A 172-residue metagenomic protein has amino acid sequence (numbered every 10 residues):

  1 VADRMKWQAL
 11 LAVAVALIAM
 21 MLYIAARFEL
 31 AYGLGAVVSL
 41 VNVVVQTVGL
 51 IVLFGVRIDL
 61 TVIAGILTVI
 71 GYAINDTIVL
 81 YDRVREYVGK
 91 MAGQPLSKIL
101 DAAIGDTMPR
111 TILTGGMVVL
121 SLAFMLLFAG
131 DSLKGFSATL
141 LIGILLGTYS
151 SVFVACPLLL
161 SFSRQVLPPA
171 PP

Functional and structural regions predicted by a protein language model:
V1, M20, V43, L50 (+3 more regions): Residue-level signature of catalytic and energy-coupling elements of molecular machines, predominantly ATP/GTP-dependent
V1-M5, A9, G93-F128, A138 (+2 more regions): Pore- and gate-forming transmembrane helices of large, multi-pass membrane proteins
R4, L30-G35, I63-L67, I104-T107 (+1 more regions): Short alpha-helical transmembrane interface motifs in multi-pass membrane proteins
K6-Q46, L50, G115-M125: Internal alpha-helical transmembrane segments of multipass membrane proteins, especially hydrophobic lipid-embedded
R27-L30, F54-V56, F128-G130, S163-R164: Short helix-capping/hinge motifs at transmembrane helix termini and TM-loop junctions
Y32-G89: Hydrophobic transmembrane alpha-helices and their membrane-interface caps in long multi-pass transport proteins
I63-R83, P109, T114-L120, G143 (+1 more regions): Transmembrane alpha-helix detector for multi-pass membrane proteins
F128-P172: Hydrophobic alpha-helical transmembrane segments of membrane transport and translocation systems, primarily multi-pass
